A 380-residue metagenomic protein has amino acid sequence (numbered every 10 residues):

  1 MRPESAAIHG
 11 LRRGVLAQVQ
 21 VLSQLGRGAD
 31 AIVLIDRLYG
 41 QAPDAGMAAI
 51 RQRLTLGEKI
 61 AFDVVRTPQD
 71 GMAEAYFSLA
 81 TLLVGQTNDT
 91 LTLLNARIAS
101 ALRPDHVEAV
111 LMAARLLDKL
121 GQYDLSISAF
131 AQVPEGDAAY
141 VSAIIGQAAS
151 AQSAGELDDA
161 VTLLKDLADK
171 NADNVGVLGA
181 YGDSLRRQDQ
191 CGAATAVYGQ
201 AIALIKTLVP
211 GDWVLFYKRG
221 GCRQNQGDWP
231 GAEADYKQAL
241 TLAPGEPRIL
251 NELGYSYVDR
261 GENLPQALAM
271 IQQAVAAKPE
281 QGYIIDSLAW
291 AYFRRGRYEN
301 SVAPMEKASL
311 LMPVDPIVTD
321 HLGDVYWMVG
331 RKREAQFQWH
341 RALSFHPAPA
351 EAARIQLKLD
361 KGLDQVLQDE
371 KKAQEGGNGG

Functional and structural regions predicted by a protein language model:
P3-A7, G40-Q41, P68, L102 (+7 more regions): Structural marker of alpha-solenoid helical repeat scaffolds
E4-I8, I60-A75, K206-V209, W213: TPR-adjacent "capping" and linker segments in tetratricopeptide-repeat scaffold/adaptor proteins
L11, D44-A45, M72, H106 (+8 more regions): Residue-level recognition of tetratricopeptide repeat
G14, M47-A48, A75, A109 (+8 more regions): TPR alpha-solenoid repeat register
A17, I50, S78, M112 (+7 more regions): Canonical tetratricopeptide repeat
Q20, T81, R115, A149 (+5 more regions): Residue-level recognition of tetratricopeptide repeat
S23, V84, D118, Q152 (+5 more regions): Position-specific recognition of the canonical hydrophobic site in helix A of tetratricopeptide repeat
